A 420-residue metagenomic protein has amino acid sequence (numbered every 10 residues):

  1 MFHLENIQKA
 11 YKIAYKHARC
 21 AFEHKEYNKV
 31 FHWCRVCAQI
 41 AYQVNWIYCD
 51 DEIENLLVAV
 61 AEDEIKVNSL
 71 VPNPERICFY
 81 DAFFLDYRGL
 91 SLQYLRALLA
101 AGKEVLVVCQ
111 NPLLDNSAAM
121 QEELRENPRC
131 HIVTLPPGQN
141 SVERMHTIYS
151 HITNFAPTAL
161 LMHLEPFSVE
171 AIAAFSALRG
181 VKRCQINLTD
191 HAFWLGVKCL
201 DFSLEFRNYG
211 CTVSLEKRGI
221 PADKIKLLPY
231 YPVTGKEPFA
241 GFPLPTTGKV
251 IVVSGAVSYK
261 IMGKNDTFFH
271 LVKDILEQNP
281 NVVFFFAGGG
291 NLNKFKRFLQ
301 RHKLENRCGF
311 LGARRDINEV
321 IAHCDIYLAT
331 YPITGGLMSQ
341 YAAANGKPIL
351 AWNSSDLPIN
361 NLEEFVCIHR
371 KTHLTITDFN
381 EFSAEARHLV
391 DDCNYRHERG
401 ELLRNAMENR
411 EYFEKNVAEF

Functional and structural regions predicted by a protein language model:
F2-C130: N-terminal subdomain of nucleotide-sugar transferases
V30, C34-I47, L200-K224, N293-R297: A short, active-site helix/loop in glycosyltransferases that binds the activated sugar's phosphate group
Y87-A97, C211-R301, N306, F310: Conserved catalytic-core segment of nucleotide-activated headgroup transferases in glycan assembly
G138-R144, G289-N293, C308-V320, T334-G335: Conserved active-site histidine-acidic residue motif and adjacent donor-binding/catalytic loop of glycosyltransferases
F155-L160, A322-G335, K347: Acidic donor-binding loop of glycosyltransferase active sites
G180-G235: Active-site-proximal region of nucleotide-activated glycan assembly enzymes, centered on histidine/acidic-rich loops
T330-H397, E401-E408: Catalytic binding pocket for nucleotide-activated donors in carbohydrate/polymer assembly enzymes
N409-F420: C-terminal alpha-helical cap of glycosyltransferases
